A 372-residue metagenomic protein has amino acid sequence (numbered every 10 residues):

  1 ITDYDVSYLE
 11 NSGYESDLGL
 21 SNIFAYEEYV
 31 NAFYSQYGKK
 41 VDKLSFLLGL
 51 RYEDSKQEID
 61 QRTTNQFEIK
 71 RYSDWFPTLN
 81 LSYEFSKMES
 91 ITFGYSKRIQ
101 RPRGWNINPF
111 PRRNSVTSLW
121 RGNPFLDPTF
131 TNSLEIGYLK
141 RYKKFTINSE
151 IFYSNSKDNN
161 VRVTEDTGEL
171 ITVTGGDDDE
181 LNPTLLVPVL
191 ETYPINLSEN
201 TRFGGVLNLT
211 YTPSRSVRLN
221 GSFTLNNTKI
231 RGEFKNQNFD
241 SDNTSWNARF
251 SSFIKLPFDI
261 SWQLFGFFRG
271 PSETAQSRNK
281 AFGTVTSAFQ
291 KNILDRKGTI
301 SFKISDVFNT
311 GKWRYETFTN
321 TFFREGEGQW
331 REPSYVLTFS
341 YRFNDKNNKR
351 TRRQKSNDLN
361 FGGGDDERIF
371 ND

Functional and structural regions predicted by a protein language model:
I1, V41-K43, Y52-E58, Y95-R101 (+8 more regions): Transmembrane beta-strands of outer-membrane beta-barrel pores
E10, K56-E58, K87-S133, Y153-V187 (+2 more regions): Surface-exposed extracellular loop regions of Gram-negative outer-membrane beta-barrel proteins, predominantly
E15-Y34, D127, Y142, T146-R218 (+3 more regions): Outer membrane beta-barrel strand-and-loop segments of large Gram-negative receptors, especially TonB-dependent
I23-Y29, Q66-S73, N114, P124-F130 (+5 more regions): Replace "Gram-negative outer membrane beta-barrel proteins" with "bacterial and organellar outer membrane beta-barrel
E28-T63, Y72-T78, Y211, R215-N227 (+1 more regions): Surface-exposed extracellular loop regions of Gram-negative outer-membrane beta-barrel proteins
S35-K39, L79-Y83, L126, I136-K140 (+6 more regions): Residues on the lipid-exposed face of transmembrane beta-strands in outer-membrane beta-barrel proteins
K39-K43, W75, Y83-K87, F130 (+7 more regions): Outer-membrane beta-barrel strand-turn architecture
T224, S241-D372: Conserved C-terminal beta-signal and adjacent last beta-strands/turns of outer-membrane beta-barrel proteins
